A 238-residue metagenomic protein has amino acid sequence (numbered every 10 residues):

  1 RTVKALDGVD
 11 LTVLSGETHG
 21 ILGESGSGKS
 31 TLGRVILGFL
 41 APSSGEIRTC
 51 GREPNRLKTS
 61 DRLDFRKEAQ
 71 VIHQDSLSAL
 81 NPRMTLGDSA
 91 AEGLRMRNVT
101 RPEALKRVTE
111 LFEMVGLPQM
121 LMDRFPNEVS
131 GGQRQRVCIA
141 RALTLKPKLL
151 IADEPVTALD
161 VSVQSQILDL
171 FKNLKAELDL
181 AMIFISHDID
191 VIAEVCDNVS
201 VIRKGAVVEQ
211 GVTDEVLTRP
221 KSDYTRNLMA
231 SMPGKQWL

Functional and structural regions predicted by a protein language model:
L37: Helix-to-loop junction immediately C-terminal to a conserved catalytic motif
G45-E53: Conserved ABC transporter NBD signature motif
P102-M120, M229-A230: Conserved ABC ATPase "signature" region
F125-V129, Q133: Conserved ABC ATPase signature
T144-K148: A short, proline-enriched helix->beta-strand linker immediately N-terminal to the Walker B motif in ABC-type P-loop
I192-E194: A short, surface-exposed alpha-helical micro-motif characterized by mixed small hydrophobic and charged/polar residues
